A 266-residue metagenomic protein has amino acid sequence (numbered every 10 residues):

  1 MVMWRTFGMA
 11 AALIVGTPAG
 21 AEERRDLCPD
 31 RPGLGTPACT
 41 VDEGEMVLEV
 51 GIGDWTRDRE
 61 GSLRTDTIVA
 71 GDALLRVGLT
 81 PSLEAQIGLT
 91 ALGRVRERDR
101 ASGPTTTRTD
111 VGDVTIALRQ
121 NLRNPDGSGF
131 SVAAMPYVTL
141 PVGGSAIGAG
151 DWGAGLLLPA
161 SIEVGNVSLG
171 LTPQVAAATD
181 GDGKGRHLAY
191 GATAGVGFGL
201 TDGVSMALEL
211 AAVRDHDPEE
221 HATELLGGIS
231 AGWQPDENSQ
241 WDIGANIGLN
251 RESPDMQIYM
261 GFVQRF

Functional and structural regions predicted by a protein language model:
M1-G8: Bacterial N-terminal signal peptides that target proteins for export
G8-A10, P29: N-terminal functional modules and adjacent low-complexity/disordered segments of proteins
G16-P18: N-terminal signal peptide c-region/cleavage motif recognized by signal peptidases
A21-F266: Transmembrane beta-barrel domains of Gram-negative outer membranes and organellar outer membranes
